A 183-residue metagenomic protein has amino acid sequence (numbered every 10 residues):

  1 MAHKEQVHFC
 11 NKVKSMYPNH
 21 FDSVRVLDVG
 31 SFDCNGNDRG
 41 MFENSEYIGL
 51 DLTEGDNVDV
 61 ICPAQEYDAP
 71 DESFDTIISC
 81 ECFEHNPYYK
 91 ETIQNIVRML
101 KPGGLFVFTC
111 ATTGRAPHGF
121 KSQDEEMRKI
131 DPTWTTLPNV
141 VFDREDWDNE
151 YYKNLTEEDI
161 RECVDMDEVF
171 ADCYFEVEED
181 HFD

Functional and structural regions predicted by a protein language model:
M1-E72, T76, K90, D146-E162 (+1 more regions): Conserved N-terminal segment of class I S-adenosyl-L-methionine
A2, C82-H85: Short beta->alpha junction loops/turns
D28, S79, F108: Redox-cofactor binding/interface segments in oxidoreductases and associated redox assembly factors
Y47, E84, K101: A short glycine-/small-residue-rich loop at the edge of a beta-strand within enzyme catalytic domains
A64, C82, C110: Short acidic donor-binding/metal-coordinating loop in glycosyltransferase active sites
E66, E84, R115: Active-site micro-motifs of SAM-dependent methyltransferase domains
T76-C82: A short beta-strand submotif of the Rossmann-like class I SAM-dependent methyltransferase core that lines
P87-D183: S-adenosyl-L-methionine-dependent methyltransferase catalytic module, highlighting the catalytic core
